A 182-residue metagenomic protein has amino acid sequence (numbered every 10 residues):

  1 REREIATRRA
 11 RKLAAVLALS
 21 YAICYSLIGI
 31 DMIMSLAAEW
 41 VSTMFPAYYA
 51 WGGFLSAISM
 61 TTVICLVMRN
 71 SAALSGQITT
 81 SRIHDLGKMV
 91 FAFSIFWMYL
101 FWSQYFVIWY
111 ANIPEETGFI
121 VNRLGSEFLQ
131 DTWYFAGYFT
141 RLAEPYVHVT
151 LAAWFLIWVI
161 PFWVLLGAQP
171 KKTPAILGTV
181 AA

Functional and structural regions predicted by a protein language model:
R1-T150, L166: Long, contiguous internal "core" modules enriched in hydrophobic/ aromatic residues
T150-P161: Hydrophobic alpha-helical transmembrane segments
W163-T173: Juxtamembrane helix-break-helix junctions at the cytosolic face of small multi-pass alpha-helical membrane proteins
A175-A182: Central hydrophobic cores of alpha-helical transmembrane segments in multi-pass integral membrane proteins
